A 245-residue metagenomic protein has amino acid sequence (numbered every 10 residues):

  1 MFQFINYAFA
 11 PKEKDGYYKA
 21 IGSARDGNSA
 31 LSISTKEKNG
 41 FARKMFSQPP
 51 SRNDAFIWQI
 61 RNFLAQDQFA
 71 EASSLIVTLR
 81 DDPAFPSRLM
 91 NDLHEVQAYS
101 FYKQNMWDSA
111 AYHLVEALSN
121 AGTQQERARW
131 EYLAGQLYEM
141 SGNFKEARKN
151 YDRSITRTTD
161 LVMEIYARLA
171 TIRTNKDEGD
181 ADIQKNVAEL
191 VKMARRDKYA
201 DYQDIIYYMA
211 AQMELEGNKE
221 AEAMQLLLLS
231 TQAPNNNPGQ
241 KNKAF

Functional and structural regions predicted by a protein language model:
M1-F245: Acidic, polar-rich low-complexity tracts and alpha-helical solenoid repeat scaffolds
